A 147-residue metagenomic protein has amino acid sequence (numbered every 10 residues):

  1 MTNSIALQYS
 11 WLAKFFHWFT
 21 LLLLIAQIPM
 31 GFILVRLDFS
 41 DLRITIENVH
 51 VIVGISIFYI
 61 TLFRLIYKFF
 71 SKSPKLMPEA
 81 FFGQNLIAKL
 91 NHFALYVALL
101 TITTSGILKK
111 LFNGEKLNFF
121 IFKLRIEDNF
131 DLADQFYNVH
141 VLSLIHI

Functional and structural regions predicted by a protein language model:
M1-I145: Membrane-embedded alpha-helical bundles that constitute the cytochrome b-like, heme-associated redox core of multi-pass
